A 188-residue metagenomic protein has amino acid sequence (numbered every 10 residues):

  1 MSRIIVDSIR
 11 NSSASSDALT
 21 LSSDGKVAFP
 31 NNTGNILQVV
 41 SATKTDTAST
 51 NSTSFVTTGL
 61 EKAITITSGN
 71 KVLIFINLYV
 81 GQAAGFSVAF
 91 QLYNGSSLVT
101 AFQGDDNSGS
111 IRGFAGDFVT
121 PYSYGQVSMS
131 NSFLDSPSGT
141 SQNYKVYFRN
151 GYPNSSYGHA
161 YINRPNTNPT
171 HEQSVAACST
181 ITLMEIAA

Functional and structural regions predicted by a protein language model:
M1, G34-L37, G69, C178: Sequence-level motif detector for i,i+2 pairs with an aromatic at +2
M1, L19, G81-A83: Short linear motifs in intrinsically disordered
R3, G34-I36, N51-V56, L98: Tryptophan-centered short beta-strand motifs
R3-T47: Glycine-rich, low-complexity segments
I4, A14-S16, G59, S87 (+1 more regions): Short beta-strand-initiation
D17-S23, S49-K62: Short, polar loop/linker segments at the starts of domains and inter-domain junctions
T43-S54, T65-A188: Terminal beta-strand-rich extracellular "head" domains that mediate receptor/glycan or other ligand binding
